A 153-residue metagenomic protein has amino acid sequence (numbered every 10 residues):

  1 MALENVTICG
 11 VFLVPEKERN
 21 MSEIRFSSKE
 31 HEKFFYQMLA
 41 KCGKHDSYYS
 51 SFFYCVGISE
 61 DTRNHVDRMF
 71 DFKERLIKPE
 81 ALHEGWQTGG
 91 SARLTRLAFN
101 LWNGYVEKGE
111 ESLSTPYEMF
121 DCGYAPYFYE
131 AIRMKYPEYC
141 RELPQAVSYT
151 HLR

Functional and structural regions predicted by a protein language model:
A2, V6-T7, F12-G85, E107-E118 (+1 more regions): Extended, charge-biased low-complexity segments that typically form long amphipathic alpha-helices/coiled-coils
L94-T95: Short, surface-exposed beta-edge/turn micro-motifs
T150-H151: Conserved small/polar residues in nucleotide/adenosyl-binding loops
